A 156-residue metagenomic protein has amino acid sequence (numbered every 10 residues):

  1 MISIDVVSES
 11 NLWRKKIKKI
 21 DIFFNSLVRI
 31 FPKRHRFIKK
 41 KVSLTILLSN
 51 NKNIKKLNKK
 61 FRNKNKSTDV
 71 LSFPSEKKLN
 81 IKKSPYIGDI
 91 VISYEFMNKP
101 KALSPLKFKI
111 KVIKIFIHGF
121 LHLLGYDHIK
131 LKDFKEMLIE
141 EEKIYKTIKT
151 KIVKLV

Functional and structural regions predicted by a protein language model:
M1-I113, L123-V156: An acidic/histidine-cluster motif and surrounding catalytic segment that typifies divalent-metal-assisted enzyme active
